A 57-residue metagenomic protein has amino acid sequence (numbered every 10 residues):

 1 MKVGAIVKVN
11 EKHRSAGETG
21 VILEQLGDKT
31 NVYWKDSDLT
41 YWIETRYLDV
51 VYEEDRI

Functional and structural regions predicted by a protein language model:
K2-I57: Basic/aromatic-rich interaction segments and small domains that mediate binding to polyanionic partners
